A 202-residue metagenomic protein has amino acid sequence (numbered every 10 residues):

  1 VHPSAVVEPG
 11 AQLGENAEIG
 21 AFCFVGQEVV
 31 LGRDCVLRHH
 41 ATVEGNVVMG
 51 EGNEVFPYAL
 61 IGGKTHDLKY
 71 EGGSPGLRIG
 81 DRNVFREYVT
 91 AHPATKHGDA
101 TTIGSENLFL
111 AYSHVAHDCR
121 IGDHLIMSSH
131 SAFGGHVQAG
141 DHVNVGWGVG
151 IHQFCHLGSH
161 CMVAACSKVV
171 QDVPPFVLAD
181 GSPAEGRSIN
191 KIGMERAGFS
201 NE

Functional and structural regions predicted by a protein language model:
V1-E185: Structural signal for interior beta-strand "rungs" in well-ordered beta-sheet cores of soluble enzyme domains
G186-G193: Acidic/polar active-site rim loop that often engages polyanionic ligands
R196-E202: Short, intrinsically disordered, charge-balanced linker/junction segments flanking boundaries in proteins
